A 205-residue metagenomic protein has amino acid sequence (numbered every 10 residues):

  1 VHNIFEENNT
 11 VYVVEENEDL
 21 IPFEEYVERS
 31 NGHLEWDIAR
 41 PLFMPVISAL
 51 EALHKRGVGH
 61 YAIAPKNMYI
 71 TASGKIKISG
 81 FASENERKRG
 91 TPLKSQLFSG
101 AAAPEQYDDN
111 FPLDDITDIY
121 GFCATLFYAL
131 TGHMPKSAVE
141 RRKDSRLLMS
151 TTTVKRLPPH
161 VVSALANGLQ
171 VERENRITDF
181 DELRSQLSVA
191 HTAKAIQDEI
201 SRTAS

Functional and structural regions predicted by a protein language model:
N3-I4: Activation-segment/catalytic-loop signature of the eukaryotic protein kinase fold
N8-P22: Conserved short submotifs of the Hanks-type protein kinase catalytic core that shape the nucleotide-binding pocket
F23-L34: AlphaC helix of the protein kinase catalytic domain
L42-F43: Activation segment signature within eukaryotic-like protein kinase domains
V46-V58: Protein kinase catalytic-loop region centered on the HRD/HxD motif
N67-G80: Conserved protein kinase catalytic/activation segment
G100-I196: C-terminal lobe helix-coil module of Hanks-type protein kinase domains
